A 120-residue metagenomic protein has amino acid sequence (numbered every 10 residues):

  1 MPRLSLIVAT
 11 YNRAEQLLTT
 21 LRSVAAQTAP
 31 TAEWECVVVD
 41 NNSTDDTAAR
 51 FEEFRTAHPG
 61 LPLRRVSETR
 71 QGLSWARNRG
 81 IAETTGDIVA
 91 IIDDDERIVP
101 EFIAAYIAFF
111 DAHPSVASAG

Functional and structural regions predicted by a protein language model:
P2-S5, E35: Cell-envelope/extracellular polymer assembly enzymes that use nucleotide-activated donors
N12, V24, N41-N42, Q71: Conserved short acidic donor-positioning loop in nucleotide-sugar-dependent glycosyltransferases
E15-L18, D45-F54, E101: Acidic helix N-cap motif at the loop->helix transition within catalytic regions of sugar-transfer enzymes
R22-E33: Short, acidic, metal-binding catalytic loop of nucleotide-sugar glycosyltransferases
S23, D40-A49, E96: A conserved acidic beta->alpha catalytic loop
E68-T84, A105: Glycine-rich, basic loop-to-helix element that forms the pyrophosphate-binding segment of sugar-nucleotide handling
V89: Short aromatic/hydrophobic "clamp" motif used to bind/position activated sugar donors
E101-G120: Conserved donor NDP-sugar-binding/catalytic core segment of glycosyltransferases
